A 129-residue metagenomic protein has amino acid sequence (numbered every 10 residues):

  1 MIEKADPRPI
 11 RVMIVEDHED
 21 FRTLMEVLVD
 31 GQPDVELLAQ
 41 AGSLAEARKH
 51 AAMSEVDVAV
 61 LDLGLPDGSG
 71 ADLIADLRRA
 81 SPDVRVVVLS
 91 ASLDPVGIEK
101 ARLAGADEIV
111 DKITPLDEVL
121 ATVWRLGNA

Functional and structural regions predicted by a protein language model:
M1-R11, D117-A129: Non-catalytic signal-transmission and effector/linker regions of two-component phosphorelay proteins
E16: Conserved acidic carboxylate
E19-A39: Two-component/phosphorelay signaling modules centered on CheY-like receiver
Q40-V58: Acidic, metal-coordinating helix/loop segments flanking the phosphotransfer/catalytic sites of two-component signaling
S43, S69-D72: Acidic catalytic/metal-coordinating carboxylates
D62-L63, S90: Active-site residues of response regulator receiver
A71-P82: Short amphipathic alpha-helix used as the core "switch/output" element in two-component signaling
D72, L93-V110, T114, A121: Alpha4 helix (beta4-alpha4-beta5 surface) of REC/receiver domains from two-component response regulators
